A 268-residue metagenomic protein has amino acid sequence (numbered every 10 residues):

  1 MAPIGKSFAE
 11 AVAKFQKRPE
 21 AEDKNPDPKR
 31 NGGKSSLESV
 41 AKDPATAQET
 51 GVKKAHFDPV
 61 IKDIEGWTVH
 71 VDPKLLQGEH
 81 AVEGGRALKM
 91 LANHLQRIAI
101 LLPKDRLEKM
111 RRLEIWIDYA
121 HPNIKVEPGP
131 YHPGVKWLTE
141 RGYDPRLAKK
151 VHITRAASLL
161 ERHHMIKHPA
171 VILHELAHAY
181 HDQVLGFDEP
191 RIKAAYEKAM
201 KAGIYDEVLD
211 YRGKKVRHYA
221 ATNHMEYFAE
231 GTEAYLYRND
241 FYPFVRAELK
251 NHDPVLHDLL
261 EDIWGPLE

Functional and structural regions predicted by a protein language model:
A2-E49: Compositionally biased, proline/threonine/alanine/serine-rich low-complexity intrinsically disordered stretches
I4-S7, A11, A87-H94, H168 (+7 more regions): Stable alpha-helical elements in mature extracytoplasmic
A47-I61: Short acidic, Pro/Gly- and aromatic-enriched capping/linker segments at domain boundaries
K62-D63, L107-K109, A220-H224: Extracellular/periplasmic catalytic domains that process cell-envelope and extracellular macromolecules
K62-G85: Acidic/histidine-rich, surface-exposed loop or edge segments in extracytoplasmic proteins
L76-Q77, A120-N123, A234-L236: Short, solvent-exposed loop/turn segments at secondary-structure junctions
G85-E197, K201: Acidic/His-rich structured neighborhood in mature extracellular/periplasmic domains
E140-A148, R162, Y196-E268: Metalloprotease/metallohydrolase-associated module, dominated by Zn2+-dependent proteases
